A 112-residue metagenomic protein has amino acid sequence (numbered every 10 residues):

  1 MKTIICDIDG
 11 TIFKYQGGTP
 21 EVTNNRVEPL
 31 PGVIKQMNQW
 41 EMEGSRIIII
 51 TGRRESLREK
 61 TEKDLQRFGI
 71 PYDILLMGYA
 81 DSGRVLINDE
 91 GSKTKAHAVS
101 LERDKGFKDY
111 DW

Functional and structural regions predicted by a protein language model:
M1-W112: HAD-like aspartate-dependent phosphatase fold
